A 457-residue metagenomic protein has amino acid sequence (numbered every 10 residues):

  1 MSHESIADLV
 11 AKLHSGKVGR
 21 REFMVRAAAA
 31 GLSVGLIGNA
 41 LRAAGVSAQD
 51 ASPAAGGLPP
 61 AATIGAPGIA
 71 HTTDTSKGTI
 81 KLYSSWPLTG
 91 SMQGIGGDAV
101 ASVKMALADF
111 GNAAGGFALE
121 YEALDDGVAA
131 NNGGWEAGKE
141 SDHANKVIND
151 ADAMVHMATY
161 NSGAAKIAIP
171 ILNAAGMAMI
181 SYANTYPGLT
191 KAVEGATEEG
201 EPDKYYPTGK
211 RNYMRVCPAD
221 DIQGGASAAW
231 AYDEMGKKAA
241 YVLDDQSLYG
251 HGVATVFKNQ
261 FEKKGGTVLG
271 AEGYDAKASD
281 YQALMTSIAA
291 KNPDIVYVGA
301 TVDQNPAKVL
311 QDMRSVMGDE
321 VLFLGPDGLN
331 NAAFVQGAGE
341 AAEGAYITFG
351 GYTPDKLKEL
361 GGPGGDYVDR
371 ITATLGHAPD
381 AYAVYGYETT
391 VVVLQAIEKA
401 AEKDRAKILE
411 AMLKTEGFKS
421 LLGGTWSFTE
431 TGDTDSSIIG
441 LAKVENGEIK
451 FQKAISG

Functional and structural regions predicted by a protein language model:
M1-E22, A29-L36, A44-V46: N-terminal secretory signal peptides
K17, N39-G78: C-terminal segment of N-terminal export signals and the immediately downstream linker at the start of the mature
T63-K104, L124-W135, Y160-N161, L243-H251 (+2 more regions): Extracytoplasmic "Venus flytrap"
I64, G68, A153-A271, L324 (+1 more regions): Extracytoplasmic ligand/sensor domains, especially the bilobed periplasmic-binding protein
G68, G94-A99, N112-G200, V216 (+3 more regions): Beta-alpha junction/loop-to-helix N-cap segments that form part of ligand/metal-binding clefts
S84, V147-Y160, A178-A183, Y241-D244 (+4 more regions): Periplasmic-binding protein-like
L310-Y387, E445-S456: Extracellular/periplasmic periplasmic-binding protein-like sensory domains
R370-A383, V392-F451: Segments of small-molecule ligand-sensing domains
